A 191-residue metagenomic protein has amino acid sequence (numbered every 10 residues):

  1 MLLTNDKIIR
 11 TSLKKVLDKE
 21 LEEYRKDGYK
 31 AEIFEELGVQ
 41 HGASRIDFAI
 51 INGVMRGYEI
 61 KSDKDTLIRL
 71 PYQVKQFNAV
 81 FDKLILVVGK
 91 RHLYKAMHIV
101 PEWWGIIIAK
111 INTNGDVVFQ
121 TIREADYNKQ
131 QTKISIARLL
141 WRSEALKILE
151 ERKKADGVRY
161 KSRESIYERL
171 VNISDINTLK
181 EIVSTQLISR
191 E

Functional and structural regions predicted by a protein language model:
T4-R56, R169: Active-site metal-binding core of divalent-cation-utilizing nuclease and nuclease-like domains
E35, E59, I107-I108: Structural signal for conserved beta-strand scaffold positions within catalytic alpha/beta enzyme cores
Q40, K64, T113: Residue-level detector of flexible, active-site-proximal loop/helix-junction positions within diverse enzyme catalytic
N52-L67: Short beta-strand-loop-alpha-helix junction that forms the active-site gateway of nucleic-acid-processing nucleases
R56, H92, N114: Surface-exposed, flexible loop/turn segments at secondary-structure boundaries
D65-K110: Catalytic cores of nucleic-acid endonucleases
G105-E191: Non-catalytic C-terminal interaction segments of nucleic acid-processing enzymes
